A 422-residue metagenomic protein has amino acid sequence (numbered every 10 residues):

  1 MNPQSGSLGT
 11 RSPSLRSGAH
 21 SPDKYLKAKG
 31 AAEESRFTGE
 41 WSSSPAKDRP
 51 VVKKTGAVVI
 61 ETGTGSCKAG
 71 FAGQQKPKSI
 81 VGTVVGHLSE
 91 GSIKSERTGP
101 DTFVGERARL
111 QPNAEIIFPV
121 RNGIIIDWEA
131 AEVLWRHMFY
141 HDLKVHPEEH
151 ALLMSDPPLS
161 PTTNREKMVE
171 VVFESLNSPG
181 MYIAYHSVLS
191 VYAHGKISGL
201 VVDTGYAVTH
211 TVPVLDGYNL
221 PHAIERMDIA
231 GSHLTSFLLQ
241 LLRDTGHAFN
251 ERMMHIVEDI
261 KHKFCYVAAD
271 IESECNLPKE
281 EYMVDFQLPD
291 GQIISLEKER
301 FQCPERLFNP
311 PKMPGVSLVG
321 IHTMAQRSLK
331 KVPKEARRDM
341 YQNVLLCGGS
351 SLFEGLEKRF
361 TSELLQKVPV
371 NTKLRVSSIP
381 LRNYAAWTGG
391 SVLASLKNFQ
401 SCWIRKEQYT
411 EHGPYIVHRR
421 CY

Functional and structural regions predicted by a protein language model:
M1-Y422: C-terminal region/appendage detector
